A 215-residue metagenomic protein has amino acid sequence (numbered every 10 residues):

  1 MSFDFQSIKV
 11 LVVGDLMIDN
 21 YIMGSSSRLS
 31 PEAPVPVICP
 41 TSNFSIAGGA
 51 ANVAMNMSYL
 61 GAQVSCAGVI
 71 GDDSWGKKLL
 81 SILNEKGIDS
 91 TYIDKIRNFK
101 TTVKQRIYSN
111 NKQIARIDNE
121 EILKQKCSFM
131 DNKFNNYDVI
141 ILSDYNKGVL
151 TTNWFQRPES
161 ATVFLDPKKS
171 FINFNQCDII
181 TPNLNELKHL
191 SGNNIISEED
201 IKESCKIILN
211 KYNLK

Functional and structural regions predicted by a protein language model:
S2-V10: Extreme N-terminal starter segment of soluble prokaryotic enzymes
F5, F134-N135, F174-N175: A short, aliphatic-rich alpha-helical micro-motif
K9-V10, I18-I141, W154: Conserved N-terminal subdomain of the carbohydrate kinase-like
V13, S109, P182: A conserved hydrophobic position in a structured secondary element of the catalytic/binding core that shapes
D15-L16, Y145: Active-site metal-binding loops of divalent metal-dependent hydrolases
M17-I18, E186: Alpha-helix capping/helix-boundary segments
S143, G148-K215: Conserved phosphate/ATP/ADP-binding segment of small-molecule kinases
